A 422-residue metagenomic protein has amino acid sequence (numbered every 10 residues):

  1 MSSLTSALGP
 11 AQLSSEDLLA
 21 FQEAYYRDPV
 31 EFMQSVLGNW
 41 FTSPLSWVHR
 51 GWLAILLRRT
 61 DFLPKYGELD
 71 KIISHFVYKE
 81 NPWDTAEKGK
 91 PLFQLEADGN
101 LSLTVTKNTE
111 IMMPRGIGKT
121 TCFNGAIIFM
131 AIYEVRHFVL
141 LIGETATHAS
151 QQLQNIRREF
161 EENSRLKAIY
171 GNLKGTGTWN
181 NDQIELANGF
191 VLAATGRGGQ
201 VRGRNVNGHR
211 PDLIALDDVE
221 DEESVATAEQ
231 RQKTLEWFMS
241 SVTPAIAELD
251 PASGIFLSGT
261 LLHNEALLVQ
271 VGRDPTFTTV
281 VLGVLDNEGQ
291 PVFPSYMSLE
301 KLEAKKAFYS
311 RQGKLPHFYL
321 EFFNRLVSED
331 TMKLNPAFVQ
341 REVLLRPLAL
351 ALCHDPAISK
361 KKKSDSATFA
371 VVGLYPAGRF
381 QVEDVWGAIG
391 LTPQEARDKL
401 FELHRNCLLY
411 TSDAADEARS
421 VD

Functional and structural regions predicted by a protein language model:
M1-K107: N-terminal accessory segments
T106-F123: Walker A/P-loop
N124-Y133: Walker A/P-loop NTP-binding motif
I142-Q200: Conserved nucleotide-state-sensing and coupling region of NTP-binding domains
E185-A226: Conserved RecA-like ASCE ATPase "motif II neighborhood" in helicase/translocase motors
L216-D286: Signature of the SF2 helicase/ATPase Hel1-core->accessory helical subdomain module
G289-P356: ATPase catalytic-site recognition across NTP-hydrolyzing enzymes
Y410-A418: Conserved small/polar residues in nucleotide/adenosyl-binding loops
